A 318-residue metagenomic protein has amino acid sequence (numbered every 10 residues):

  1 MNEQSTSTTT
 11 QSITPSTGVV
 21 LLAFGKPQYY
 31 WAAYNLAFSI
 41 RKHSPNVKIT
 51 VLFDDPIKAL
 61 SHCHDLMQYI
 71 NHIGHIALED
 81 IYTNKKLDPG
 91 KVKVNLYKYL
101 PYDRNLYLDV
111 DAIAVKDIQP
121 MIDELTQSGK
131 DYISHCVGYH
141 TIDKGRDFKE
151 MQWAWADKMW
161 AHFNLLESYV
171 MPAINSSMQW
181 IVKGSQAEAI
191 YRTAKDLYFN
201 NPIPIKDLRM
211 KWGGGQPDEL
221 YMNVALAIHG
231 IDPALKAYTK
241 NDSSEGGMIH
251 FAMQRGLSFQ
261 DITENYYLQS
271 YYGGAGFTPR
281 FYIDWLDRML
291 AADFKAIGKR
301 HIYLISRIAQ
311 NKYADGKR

Functional and structural regions predicted by a protein language model:
N2-T6, T10-T17, V51, A161-R318: A glycosyltransferase accessory/donor-loop signature
V19-K26: A conserved hydrophobic helix/loop-capping motif in glycosyltransferases and polysaccharide synthases
Y30-F38: Short amphipathic alpha-helical segment that frequently serves as the phosphate-/nucleotide-binding helix
S39-V47: Short, acidic, metal-binding catalytic loop of nucleotide-sugar glycosyltransferases
I49-D55: Short internal beta-strands
K58-L100: Active-site-proximal specificity loops/subdomain of glycosyltransferases
K91-R146: GT-A fold catalytic core of metal-dependent nucleotide-sugar glycosyltransferases, centered on the diacidic
E124-R192: Conserved catalytic core of nucleotide-sugar-dependent glycosyltransferases
